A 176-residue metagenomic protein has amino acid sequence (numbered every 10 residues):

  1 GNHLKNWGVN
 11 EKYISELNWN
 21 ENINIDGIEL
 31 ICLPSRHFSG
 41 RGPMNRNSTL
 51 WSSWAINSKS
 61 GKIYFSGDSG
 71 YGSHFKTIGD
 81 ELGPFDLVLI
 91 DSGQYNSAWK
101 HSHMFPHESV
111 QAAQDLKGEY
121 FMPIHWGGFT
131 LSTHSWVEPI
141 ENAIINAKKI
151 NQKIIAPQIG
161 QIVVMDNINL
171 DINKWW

Functional and structural regions predicted by a protein language model:
G1-N2, H37: A short acidic, glycine/proline-enriched capping/turn motif at secondary-structure boundaries, especially helix N-cap
N2-N6, K62, G70-I159: Cap/insert and terminal regions of metallo-dependent hydrolase folds
H3-E16: Helix-loop-beta element that forms the nucleotide-linked donor phosphate-binding surface in glycosyltransferases
W7, W19, W51-W54, W99 (+3 more regions): A residue-identity detector for tryptophan
N10, N22, W54-N57, F129 (+1 more regions): Enriched - but not universal
K12-S15, E29, Y120, K153-I155: Conserved beta-strand segments of alpha/beta enzyme cores
E16-G83, I159-W176: Core dinuclear metal-dependent hydrolase active-site scaffold
